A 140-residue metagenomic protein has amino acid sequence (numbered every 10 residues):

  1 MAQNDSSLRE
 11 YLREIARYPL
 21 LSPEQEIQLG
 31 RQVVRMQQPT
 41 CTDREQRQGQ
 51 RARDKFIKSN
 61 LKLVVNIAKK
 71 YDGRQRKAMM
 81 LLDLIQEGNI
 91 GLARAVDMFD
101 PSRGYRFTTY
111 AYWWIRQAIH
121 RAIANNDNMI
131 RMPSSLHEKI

Functional and structural regions predicted by a protein language model:
M1-I140: Alpha-helical promoter-recognition and RNA polymerase-docking modules of transcription initiation factors, dominated by
